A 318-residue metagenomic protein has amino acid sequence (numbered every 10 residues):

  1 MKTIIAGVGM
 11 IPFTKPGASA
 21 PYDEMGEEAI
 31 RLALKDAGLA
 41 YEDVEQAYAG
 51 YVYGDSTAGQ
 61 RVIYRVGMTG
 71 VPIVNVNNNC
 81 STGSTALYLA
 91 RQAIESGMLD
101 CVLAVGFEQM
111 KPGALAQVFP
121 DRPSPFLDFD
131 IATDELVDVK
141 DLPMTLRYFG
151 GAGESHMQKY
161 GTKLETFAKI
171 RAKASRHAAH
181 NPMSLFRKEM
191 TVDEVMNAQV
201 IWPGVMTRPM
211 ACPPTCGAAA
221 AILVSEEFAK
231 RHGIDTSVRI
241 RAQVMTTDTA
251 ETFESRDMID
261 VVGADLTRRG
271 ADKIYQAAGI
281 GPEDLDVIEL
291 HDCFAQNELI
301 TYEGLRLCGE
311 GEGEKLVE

Functional and structural regions predicted by a protein language model:
M1-D23, E135, K169, I201-R269 (+3 more regions): Condensing-enzyme catalytic core mediating Claisen C-C bond formation in acyl metabolism
M1-S81, A152-L164, L185-V195, L266-D284: Conserved active-site "lid/cap" helical segment
P16-A18, G113-F119, A179-P182, I234 (+2 more regions): Short acidic, glycine/serine/threonine-rich loops at helix termini
Y41-G50, P72-N75, V102-G106, E165-A172 (+3 more regions): Beta-strand segments within the central parallel beta-sheet cores of soluble alpha/beta enzyme folds
Y51-V105, Q109-Y148, F186-P213, T246-D248 (+2 more regions): Conserved catalytic cysteine-centered active-site region of acyl-thioester-dependent Claisen-condensing enzymes
G54-I63, A250-R256, D292-E314: Short glycine/threonine-rich loop-to-helix capping motif typified by GTGT followed within a few residues by an Asp-Pro
N78-E108, L146-H180, A221-E227: Active-site-proximal alpha-helical scaffold in enzymes
D141-R147, E154-C212, A219, I234-D235: Functionally critical mobile loop/hinge segments
